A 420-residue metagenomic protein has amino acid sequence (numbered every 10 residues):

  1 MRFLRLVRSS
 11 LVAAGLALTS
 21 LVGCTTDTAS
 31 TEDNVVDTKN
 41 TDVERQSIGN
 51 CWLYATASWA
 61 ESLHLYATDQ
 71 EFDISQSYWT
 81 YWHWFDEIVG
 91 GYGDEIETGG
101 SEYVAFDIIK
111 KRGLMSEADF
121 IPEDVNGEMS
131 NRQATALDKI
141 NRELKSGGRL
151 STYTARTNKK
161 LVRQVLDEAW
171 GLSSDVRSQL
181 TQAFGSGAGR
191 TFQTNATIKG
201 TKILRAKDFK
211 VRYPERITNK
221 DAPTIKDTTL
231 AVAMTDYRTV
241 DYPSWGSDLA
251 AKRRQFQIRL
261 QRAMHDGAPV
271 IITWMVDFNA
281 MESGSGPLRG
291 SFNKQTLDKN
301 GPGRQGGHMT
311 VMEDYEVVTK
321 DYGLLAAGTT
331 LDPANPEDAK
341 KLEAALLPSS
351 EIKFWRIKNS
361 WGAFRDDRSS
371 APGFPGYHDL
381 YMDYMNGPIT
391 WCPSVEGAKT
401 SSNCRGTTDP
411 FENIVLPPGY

Functional and structural regions predicted by a protein language model:
M1-A14: Bacterial N-terminal signal peptides that target proteins for export
T28-P214, T218-T228, I258-D266, V270 (+3 more regions): Active-site nucleophile-adjacent alpha helix/oxyanion-hole segment immediately C-terminal to the catalytic cysteine
D42, Q46-G49, D298, G303 (+3 more regions): Conserved, single-site charged/polar hotspot
L150, P243-R356, G419: Active-site-adjacent substructure of cysteine-protease-like catalytic cores
A188, I225, A233-D236, D241 (+1 more regions): Cysteine-dependent hydrolase recognition
V318, L324-Y420: Conserved catalytic-core surface of thiol
